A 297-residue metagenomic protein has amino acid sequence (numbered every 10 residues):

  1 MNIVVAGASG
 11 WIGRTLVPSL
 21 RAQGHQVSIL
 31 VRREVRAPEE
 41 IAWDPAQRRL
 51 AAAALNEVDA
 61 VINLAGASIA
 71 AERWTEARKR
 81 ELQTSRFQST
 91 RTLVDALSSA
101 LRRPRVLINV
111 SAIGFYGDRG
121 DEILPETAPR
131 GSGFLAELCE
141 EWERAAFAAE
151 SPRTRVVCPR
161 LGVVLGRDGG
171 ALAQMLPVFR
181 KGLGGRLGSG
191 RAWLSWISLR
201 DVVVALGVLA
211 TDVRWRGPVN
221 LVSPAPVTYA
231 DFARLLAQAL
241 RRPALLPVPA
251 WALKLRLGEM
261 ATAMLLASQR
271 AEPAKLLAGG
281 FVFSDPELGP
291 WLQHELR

Functional and structural regions predicted by a protein language model:
I3-Q23: N-terminal Rossmann NAD(P)H-binding glycine-rich loop of SDR-like oxidoreductase domains
V35-S89: NAD(P)H-binding glycine-rich loop region in Rossmannoid oxidoreductase-like domains and their noncatalytic homologs
R91-G133: Conserved Rossmann-fold NAD(P)-dependent oxidoreductase catalytic core, especially the SDR/UDP-sugar
S111, R144-R167: Conserved beta-loop-beta element that borders a ligand/cofactor-binding pocket
E140, P152-T154, L165-Q174, V208-V219: Glycine/proline-rich active-site loop of Rossmann-fold NAD(P)-dependent oxidoreductases
L176-G184, A192-P226: Alpha-helical substrate-binding/gating segment
L209-E259, Q293-R297: Mid/C-terminal beta-alpha module of Rossmann-like enzyme folds, strongest in SDR-family dehydrogenases/epimerases
A263-R297: C-terminal amphipathic/interface module of NAD(P)-dependent oxidoreductases and related NAD-binding regulators
